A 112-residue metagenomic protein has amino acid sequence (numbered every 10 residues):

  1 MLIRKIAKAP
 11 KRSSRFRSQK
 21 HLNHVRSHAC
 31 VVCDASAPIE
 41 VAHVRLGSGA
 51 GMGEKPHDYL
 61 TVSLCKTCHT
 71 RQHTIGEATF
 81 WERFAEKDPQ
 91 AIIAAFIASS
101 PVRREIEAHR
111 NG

Functional and structural regions predicted by a protein language model:
M1-H21, S27-E40, G49, T74 (+1 more regions): A boundary/linker detector
H24-S27, Y59-V62: Processing junctions and N-termini across compartments
V25, H43, C65: Divalent metal-coordination and catalytic microenvironments
R45-G47, T70-R71: Short Gly/Pro-enriched loop/turn and capping motifs at secondary-structure junctions
S48-T61: Short linker/helix segments within small regulatory modules
T61-E82: Short Cys/His-centered divalent metal-binding micro-motifs
T79-A85, P89-A91: Short, small/acidic-rich helices and loops at N termini and domain boundaries of DNA replication/processing enzymes
